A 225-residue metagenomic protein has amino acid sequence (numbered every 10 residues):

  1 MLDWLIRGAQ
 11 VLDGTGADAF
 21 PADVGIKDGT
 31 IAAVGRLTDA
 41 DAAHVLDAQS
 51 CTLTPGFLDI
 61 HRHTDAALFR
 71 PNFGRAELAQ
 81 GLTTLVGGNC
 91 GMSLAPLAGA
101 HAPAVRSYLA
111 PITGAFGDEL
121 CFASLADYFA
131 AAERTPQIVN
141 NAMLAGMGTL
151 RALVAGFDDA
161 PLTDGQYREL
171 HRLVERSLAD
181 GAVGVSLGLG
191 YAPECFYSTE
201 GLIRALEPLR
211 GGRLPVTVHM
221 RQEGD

Functional and structural regions predicted by a protein language model:
L2-G56: Histidine-rich, glycine-flanked metal-binding segment
A9, G29, S50, H61 (+4 more regions): Divalent metal-coordination and catalytic microenvironments
T52-A76: Di-metal (Zn2+ and/or Mg2+/Mn2+) metal-binding site signature of metallo-dependent hydrolases with the MBL/beta-CASP
L58-R62, L85-G87, N141-A145, V185-L187 (+1 more regions): Hydrophobic faces of well-ordered beta-strands that scaffold small-molecule active sites in alpha/beta enzyme cores
H63-T64, C90-S93, Y191, Q222-G224: Acidic, glycine-rich active-site loops and adjacent beta-strand->loop/helix elements that engage anionic groups
A67, S124, M220: Catalytic cores and adjacent flexible loops of soluble metabolic enzymes that perform enolate/carbanion chemistry on
R70-V183: Divalent-metal coordination cores built from histidine and acidic residues
D127-Y128, E133, P161-G188, P193-D225: Histidine/acidic residue-rich metal-binding segments in metalloenzymes
